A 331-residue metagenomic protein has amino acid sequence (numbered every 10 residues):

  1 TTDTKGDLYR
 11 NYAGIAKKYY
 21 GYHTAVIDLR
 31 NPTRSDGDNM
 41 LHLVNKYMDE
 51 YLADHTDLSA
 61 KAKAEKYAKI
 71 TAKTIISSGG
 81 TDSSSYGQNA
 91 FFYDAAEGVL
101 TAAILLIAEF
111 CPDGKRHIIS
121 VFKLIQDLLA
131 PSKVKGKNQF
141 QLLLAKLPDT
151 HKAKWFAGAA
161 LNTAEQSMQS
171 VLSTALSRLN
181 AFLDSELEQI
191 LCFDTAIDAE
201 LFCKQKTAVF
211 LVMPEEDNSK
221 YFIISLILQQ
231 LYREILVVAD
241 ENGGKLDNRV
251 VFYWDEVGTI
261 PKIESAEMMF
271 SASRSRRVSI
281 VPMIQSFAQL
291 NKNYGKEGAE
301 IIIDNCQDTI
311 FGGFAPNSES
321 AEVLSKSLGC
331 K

Functional and structural regions predicted by a protein language model:
T1-V278, N293-Y294: P-loop NTPase motor domains
F270-K331: Conserved ATP-driven motor cores of ASCE-family P-loop NTPases powering translocation/secretion/packaging/pilus
